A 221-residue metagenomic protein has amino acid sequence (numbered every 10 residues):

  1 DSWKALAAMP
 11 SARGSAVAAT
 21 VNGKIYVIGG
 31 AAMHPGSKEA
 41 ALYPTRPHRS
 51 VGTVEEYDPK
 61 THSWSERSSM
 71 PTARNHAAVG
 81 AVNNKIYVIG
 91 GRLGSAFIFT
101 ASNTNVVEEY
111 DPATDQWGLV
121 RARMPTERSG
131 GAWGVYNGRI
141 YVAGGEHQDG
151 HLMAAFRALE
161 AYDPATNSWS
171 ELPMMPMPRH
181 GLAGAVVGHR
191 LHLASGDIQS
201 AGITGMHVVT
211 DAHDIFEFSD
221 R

Functional and structural regions predicted by a protein language model:
D1-R221: Kelch-like beta-propeller repeat domains
